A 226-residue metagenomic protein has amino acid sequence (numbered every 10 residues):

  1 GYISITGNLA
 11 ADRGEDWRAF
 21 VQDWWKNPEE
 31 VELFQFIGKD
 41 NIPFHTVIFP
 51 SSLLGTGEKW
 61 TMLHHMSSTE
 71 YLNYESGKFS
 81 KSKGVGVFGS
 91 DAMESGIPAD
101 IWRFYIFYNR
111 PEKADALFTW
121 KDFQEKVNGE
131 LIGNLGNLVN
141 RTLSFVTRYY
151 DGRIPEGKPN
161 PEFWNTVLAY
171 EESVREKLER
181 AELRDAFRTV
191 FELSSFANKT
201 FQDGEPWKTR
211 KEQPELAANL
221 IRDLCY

Functional and structural regions predicted by a protein language model:
G1-R148, A186-V190: Structured secondary-structure scaffolds
F79-V85, N165-V167, L224: Short acidic alpha-helix initiation/capping motifs at coil-to-helix transition points, especially at protein N-termini
D100-F104, E162-A169: Generic alpha-helical secondary structure signal
D122-P159, T166-Y226: Helix-rich, typically C-terminal accessory recognition domains appended to large enzymatic cores
